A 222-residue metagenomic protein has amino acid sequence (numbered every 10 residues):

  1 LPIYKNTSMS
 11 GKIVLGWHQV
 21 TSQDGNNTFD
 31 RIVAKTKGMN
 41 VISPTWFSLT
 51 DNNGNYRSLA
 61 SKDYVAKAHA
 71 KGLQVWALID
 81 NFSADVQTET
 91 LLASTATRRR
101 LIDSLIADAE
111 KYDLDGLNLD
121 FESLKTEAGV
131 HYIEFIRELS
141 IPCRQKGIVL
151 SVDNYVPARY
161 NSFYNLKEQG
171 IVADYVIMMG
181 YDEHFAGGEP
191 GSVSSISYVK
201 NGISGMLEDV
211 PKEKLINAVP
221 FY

Functional and structural regions predicted by a protein language model:
P2-R99, D103-S104: Glycan-recognition patch characteristic of GH18 chitinases/ENGases and related GlcNAc/peptidoglycan-binding proteins
V14-H18, N40-P44, V75-I79, L117-L119 (+3 more regions): Hydrophobic faces of well-ordered beta-strands that scaffold small-molecule active sites in alpha/beta enzyme cores
V20-D24, W46-D51, N81-V86, S123-E127 (+3 more regions): Solvent-exposed loop/turn segments at secondary-structure junctions within structured extracellular/periplasmic domains
K35-V41, T97-F121, Y164-H184: Structural recognition of alpha->loop->beta junctions
D51-Y56, T88-T95, F121-G129, G187-V193: Second-shell loop/turn segments in exported
A68, A109, C143: Hydrophobic pocket-lining residues that define ligand/cofactor binding sites across diverse proteins
K71, Y112, Q145-I148: Helix C-cap/helix->beta junction micro-motif
D103, T126-Y222: Substrate-binding surface in catalytic domains of secreted glycosidases
